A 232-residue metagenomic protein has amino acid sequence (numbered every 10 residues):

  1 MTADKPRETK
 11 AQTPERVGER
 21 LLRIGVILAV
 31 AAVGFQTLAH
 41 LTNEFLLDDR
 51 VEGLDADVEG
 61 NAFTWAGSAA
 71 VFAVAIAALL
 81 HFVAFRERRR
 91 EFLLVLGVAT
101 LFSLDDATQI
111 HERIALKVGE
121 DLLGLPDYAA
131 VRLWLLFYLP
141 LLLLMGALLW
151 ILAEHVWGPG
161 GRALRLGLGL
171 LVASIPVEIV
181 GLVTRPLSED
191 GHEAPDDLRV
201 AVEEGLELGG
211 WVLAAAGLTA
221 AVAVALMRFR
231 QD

Functional and structural regions predicted by a protein language model:
T2-D232: Hydrophobic alpha-helical segments at protein termini of multi-pass membrane proteins
